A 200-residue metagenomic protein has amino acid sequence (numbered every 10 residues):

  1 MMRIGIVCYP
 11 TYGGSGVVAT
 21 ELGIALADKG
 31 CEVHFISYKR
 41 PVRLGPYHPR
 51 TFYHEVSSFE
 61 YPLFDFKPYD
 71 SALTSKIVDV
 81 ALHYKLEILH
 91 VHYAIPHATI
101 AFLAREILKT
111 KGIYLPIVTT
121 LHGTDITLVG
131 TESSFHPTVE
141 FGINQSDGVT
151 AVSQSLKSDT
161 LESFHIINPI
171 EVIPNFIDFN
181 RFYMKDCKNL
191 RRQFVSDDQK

Functional and structural regions predicted by a protein language model:
M1-G5: Extreme N-terminal starter segment of soluble prokaryotic enzymes
C8-Y12, I24-Y69: N-terminal strand-loop element at the rim of the active site of nucleotide-sugar-dependent glycosyltransferases
K39, S155, F176: Carbohydrate-associated surface elements
A72, K109-V118, T124-G142, S158 (+1 more regions): Nucleotide-sugar donor phosphate/pyrophosphate-binding loop at the beta->alpha transition of glycosyltransferases
I88-I113: An aromatic- and histidine-rich active-site surface loop
Q145-S153: A short beta-strand/loop micro-motif in the catalytic core of glycosyltransferases that engages the nucleotide-sugar
T150, S196-K200: Conserved donor-binding/catalytic core segment of Leloir-type glycosyltransferases
Y183-D197: A short helix/loop element that forms part of the nucleotide-sugar donor recognition site in Leloir-type
